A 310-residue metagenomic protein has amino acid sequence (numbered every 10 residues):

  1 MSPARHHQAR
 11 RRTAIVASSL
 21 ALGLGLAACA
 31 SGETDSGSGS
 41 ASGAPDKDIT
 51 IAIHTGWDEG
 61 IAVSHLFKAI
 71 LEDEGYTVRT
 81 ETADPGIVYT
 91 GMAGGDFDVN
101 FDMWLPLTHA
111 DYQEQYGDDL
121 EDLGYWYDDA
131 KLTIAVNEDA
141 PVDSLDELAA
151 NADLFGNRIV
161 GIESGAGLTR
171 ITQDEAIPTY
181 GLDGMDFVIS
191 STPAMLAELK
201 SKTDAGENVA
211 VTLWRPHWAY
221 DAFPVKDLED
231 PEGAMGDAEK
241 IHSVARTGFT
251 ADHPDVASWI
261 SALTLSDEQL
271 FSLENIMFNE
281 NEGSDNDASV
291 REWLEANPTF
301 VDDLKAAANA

Functional and structural regions predicted by a protein language model:
L24-A28: C-terminal motif of bacterial Sec signal peptides marking the signal peptidase cleavage site
A30-E33: Bacterial signal peptide processing site
A44-E59, Y76-E81, G156-V160, I260: Short, well-ordered beta-strand elements
T55-D58, R79-G91, D186-E198: Short helix-initiation/N-cap motifs at beta->coil->alpha
L66-E74, L154-M185: Ligand-binding cleft/hinge of the Venus flytrap
F97-F101, I171-G233: Ligand-binding pocket segment of bilobal, Venus flytrap-like solute-binding proteins
D118-L168: A conserved helix-loop-strand patch within extracytoplasmic ligand-binding domains of the periplasmic binding
K131-P141, E239-H253, N275-I276: A bilobed periplasmic-binding-protein/Venus flytrap-type ligand-binding module shared by bacterial periplasmic
